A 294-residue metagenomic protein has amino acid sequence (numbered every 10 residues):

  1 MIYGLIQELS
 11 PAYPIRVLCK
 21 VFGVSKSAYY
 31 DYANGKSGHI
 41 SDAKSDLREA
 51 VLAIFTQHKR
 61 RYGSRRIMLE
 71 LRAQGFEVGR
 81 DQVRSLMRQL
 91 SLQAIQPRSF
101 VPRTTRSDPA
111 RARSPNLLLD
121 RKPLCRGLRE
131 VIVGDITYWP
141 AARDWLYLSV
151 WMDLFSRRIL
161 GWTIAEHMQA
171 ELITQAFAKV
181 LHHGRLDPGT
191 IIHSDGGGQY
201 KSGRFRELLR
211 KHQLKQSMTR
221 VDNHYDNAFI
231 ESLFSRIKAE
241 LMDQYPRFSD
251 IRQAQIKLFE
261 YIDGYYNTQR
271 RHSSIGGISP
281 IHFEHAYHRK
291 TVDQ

Functional and structural regions predicted by a protein language model:
M1-Q294: Charged DNA-binding/catalytic regions of mobile-element recombinases
